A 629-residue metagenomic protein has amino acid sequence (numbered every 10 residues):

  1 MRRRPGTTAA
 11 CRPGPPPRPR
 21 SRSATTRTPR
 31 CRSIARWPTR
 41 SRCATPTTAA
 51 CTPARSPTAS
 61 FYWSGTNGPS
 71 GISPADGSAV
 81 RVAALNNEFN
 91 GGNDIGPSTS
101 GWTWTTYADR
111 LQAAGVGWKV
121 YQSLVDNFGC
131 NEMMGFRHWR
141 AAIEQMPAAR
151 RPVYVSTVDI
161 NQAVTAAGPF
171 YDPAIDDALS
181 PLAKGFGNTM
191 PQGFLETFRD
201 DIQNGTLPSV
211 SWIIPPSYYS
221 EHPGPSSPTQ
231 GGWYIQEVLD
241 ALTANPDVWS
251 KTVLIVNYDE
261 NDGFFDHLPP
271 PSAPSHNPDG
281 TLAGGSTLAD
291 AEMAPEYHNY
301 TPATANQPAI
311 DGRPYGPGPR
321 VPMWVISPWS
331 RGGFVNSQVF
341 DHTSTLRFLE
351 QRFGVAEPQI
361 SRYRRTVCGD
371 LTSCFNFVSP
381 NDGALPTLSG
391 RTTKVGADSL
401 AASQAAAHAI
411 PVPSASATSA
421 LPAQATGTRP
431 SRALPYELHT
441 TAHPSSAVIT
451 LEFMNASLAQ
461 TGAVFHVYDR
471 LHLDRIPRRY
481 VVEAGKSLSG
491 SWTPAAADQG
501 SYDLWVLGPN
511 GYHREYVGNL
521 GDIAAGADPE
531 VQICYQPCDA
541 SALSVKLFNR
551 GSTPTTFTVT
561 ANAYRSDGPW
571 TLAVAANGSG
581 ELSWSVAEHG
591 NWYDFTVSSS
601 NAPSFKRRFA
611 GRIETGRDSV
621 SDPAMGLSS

Functional and structural regions predicted by a protein language model:
M1-S629: N-terminal pro-sequences and low-complexity stem/linker regions of secreted or lumenal proteins
